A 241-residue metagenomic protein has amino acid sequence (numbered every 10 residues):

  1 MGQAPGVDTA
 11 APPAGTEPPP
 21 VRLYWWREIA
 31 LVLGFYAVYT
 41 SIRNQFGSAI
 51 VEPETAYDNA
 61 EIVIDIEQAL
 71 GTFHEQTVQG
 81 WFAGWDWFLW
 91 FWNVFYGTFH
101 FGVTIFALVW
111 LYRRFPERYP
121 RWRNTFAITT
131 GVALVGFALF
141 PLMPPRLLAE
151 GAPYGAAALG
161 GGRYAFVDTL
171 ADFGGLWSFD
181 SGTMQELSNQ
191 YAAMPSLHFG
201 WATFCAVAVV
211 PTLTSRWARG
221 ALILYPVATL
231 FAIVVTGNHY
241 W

Functional and structural regions predicted by a protein language model:
G2-G102: N-terminal transmembrane-helix/juxtamembrane module of multi-pass inner/ER membrane proteins
W26-A30, R123, R219-L224: Hydrophobic alpha-helical transmembrane segments
A37-S41, T130-A138, L224-G237: Aromatic-anchored segments of alpha-helical transmembrane domains
G47, F140-P144, T236-G237: Short helix-capping/hinge motifs at transmembrane helix termini and TM-loop junctions
H100, T104-F140, R146-A157, A218-R219: Interfacial segments of alpha-helical transmembrane regions
I105-Y112, F199-A221: Membrane-interfacial alpha-helical segments at the cytosolic side of multi-pass membrane proteins
L139-T212: Membrane-interfacial catalytic/cofactor-binding modules of polytopic membrane enzymes
L187-N189, I233-W241: Membrane-interface helix caps and helix-loop-helix hairpins in membrane proteins
